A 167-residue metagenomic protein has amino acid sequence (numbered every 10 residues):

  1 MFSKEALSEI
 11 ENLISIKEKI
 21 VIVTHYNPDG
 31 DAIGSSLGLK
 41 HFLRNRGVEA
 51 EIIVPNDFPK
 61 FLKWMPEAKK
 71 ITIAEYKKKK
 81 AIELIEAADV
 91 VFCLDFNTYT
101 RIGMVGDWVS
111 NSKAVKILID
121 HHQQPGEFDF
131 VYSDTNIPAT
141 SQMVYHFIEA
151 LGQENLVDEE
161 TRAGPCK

Functional and structural regions predicted by a protein language model:
M1-K167: Replace "Mg2+/Mn2+-dependent" with "divalent metal-dependent
